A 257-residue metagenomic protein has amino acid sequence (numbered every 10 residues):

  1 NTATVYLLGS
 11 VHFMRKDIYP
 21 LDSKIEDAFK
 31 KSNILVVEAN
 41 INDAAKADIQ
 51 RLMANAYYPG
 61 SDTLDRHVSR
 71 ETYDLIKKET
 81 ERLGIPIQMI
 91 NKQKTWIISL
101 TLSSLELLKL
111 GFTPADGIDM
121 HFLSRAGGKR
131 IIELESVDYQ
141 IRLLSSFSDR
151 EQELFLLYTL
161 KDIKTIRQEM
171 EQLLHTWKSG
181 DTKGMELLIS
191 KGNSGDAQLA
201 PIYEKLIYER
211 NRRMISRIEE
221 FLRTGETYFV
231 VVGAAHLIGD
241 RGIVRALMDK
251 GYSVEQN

Functional and structural regions predicted by a protein language model:
N1-I202, L206: Structured, acidic catalytic/metal-binding patches in enzyme active sites
P201-N257: A cross-kingdom marker for long, charged
